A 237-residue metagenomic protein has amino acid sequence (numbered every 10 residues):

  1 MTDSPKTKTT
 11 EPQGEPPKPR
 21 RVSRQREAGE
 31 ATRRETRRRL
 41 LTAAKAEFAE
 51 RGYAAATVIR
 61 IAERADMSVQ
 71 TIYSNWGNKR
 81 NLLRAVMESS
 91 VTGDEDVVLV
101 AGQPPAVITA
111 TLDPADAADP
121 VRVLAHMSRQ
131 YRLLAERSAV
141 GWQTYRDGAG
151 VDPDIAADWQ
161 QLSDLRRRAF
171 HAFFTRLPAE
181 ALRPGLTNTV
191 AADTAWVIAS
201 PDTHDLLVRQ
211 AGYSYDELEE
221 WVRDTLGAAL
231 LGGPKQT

Functional and structural regions predicted by a protein language model:
M1-E35, T237: N-terminal intrinsically disordered/low-complexity leader segments
M1-K6, P12, A118, R129 (+1 more regions): Intrinsic, short, N-terminal disordered tails of RNA polymerase sigma-factor systems
T2-K6, L177-T225, Q236-T237: Hydrophobic/aromatic-rich alpha-helical bundle segments in the mid-to-C-terminal region
T36, S74-N75, V91, E95 (+2 more regions): Membrane-embedded alpha-helical bundles of multi-pass transporters/translocases, especially carrier/permease families
R39, A43, E47-N81, A85: Helix-turn-helix
R39, A43-R51, V107-T111, T194 (+2 more regions): Solvent-exposed, amphipathic alpha-helical segments
A85, E95-E136, A192: Hydrophobic alpha-helical connector segments
R122, H126-R146, P153-E180, T189-D193 (+1 more regions): Amphipathic alpha-helical packing segments from all-alpha helical-bundle domains
